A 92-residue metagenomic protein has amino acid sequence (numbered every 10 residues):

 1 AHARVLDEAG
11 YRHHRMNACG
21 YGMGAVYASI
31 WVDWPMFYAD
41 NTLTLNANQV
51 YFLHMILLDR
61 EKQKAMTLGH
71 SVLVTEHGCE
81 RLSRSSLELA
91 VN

Functional and structural regions predicted by a protein language model:
A1-S29, T44-Q49: Active-site cores enriched in adjacent His and Asp/Glu residues with nearby glycine-rich loops that coordinate divalent
A25-N92: Charged, cofactor-coupling segments
